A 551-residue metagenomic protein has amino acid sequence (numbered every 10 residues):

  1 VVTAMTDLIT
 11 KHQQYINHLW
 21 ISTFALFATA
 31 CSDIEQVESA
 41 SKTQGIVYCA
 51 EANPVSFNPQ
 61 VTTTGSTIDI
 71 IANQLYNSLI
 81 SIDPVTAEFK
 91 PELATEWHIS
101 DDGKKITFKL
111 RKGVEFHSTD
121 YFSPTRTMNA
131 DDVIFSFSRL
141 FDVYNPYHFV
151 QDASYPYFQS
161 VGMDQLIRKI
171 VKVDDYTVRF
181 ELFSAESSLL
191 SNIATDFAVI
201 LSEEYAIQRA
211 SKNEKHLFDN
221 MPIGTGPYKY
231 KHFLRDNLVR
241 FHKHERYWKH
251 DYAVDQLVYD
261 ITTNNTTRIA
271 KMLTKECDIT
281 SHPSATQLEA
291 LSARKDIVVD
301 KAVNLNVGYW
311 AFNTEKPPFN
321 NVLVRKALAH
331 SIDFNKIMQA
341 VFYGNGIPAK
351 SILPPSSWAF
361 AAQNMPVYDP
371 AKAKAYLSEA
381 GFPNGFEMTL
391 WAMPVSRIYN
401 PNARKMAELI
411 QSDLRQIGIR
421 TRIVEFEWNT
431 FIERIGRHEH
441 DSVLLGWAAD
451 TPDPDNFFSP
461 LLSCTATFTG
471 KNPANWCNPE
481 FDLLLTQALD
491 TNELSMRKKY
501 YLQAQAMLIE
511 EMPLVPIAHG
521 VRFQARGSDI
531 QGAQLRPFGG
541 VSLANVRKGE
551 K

Functional and structural regions predicted by a protein language model:
A4-T6, K11, K109, F141-D142 (+1 more regions): Surface-exposed binding/hinge segments that line and control ligand-binding clefts or catalytic entry sites
S32, M338, Q416-F431, G436 (+2 more regions): Extracytoplasmic/peripheral linker and loop segments enriched in polar/acidic and small residues with frequent Thr/Pro
C49-D101, S138, N145, I223-T225: N-terminal lobe/hinge region of extracytoplasmic solute-binding protein
P84, Q165, D175-Y176, E186-Y252 (+4 more regions): Gly/Pro-rich hinge or "lid" segments in bacterial periplasmic/extracellular proteins
T95-P146, R179, K271, P318: Aromatic- and charge-enriched surface segment that lines or borders ligand/interaction sites
V150, K231-H242, V258-K316, N335 (+1 more regions): Extracellular/periplasmic solute-recognition and catalytic clefts
R240-K243, A293, N320-S412, Q416 (+5 more regions): Append "and occasionally in soluble cytosolic enzymes with long acidic Gly/Pro-rich linkers
Q524-K551: Long beta-strand-rich cores associated with HINT superfamily self-processing modules
